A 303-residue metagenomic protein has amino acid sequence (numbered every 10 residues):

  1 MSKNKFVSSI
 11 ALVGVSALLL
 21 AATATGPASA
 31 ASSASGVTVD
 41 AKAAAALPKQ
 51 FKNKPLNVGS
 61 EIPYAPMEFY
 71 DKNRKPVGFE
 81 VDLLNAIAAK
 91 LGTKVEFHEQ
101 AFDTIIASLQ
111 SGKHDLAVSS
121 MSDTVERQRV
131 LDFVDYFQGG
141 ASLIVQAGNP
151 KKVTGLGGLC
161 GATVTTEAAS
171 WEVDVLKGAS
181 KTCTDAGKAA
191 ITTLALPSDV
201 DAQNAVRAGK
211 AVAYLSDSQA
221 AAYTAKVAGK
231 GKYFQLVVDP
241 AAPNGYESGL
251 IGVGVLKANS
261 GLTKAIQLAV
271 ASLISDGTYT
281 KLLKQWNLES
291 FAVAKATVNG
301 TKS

Functional and structural regions predicted by a protein language model:
M1-A30: Secretory targeting and sorting signals
A30-A41, A45-A46, W171-I191, Q267-S303: Ligand-binding clefts/hinges and TM-proximal coupling segments of bilobed small-molecule sensing domains
S33-S120, Q285: Extracytoplasmic small-molecule ligand-binding "clamshell" domains of the periplasmic binding protein/Venus flytrap
A34-T38, L84-N85, A89-K90, N149 (+4 more regions): Extended ligand-binding regions for polar small-molecule ligands
A65, P76-A89, S142-S198, Q203 (+1 more regions): Bilobed "Venus flytrap"/periplasmic-binding protein-like clamshell domains and structurally analogous long
K94-G158: Acidic, polar ligand-binding/catalytic clefts
M121-Q128, V175-A179, V212-E247: A ligand-binding cleft/hinge motif common to bilobed small-molecule-binding domains
Q138-V145, G229-L268, E289-S303: Periplasmic-binding protein-like
